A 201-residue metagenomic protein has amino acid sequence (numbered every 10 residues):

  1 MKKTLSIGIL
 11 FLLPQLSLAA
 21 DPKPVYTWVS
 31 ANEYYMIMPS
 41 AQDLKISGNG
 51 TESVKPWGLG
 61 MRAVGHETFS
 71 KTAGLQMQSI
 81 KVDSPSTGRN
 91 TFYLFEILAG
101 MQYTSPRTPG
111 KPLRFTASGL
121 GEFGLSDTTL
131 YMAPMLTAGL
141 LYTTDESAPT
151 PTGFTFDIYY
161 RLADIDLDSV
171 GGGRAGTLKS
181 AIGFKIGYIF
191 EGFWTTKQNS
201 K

Functional and structural regions predicted by a protein language model:
T4-P14: Sec-dependent N-terminal signal peptides
A19-A73, T129, G187-F193, K201: Short glycine/proline- and aromatic-enriched beta-strand/turn motifs that initiate or cap beta-hairpins
Y26-D43, A73-S79, A99-M101, A117-F123 (+3 more regions): Transmembrane beta-barrel strands of outer-membrane/channel proteins
I37-T51, A73-L94, F123-L130, I165-I182: Flexible, solvent-exposed loop segments that connect beta-strands
K45, S79, L136-K201: Predominantly the C-terminal beta-signal and adjacent terminal strand-loop region of outer-membrane beta-barrel
K55-P134, Y142-T150: Gram-negative (and chloroplast) outer-membrane scaffold detector with strong preference for beta-barrel transmembrane
